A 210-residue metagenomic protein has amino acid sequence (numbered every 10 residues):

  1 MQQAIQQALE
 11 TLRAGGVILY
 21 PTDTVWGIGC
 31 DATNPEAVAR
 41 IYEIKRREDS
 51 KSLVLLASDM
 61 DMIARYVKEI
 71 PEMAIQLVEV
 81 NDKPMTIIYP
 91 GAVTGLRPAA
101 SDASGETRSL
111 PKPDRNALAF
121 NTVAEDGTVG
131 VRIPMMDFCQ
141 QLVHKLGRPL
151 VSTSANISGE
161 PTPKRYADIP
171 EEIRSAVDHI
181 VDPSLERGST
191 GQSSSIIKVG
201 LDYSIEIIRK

Functional and structural regions predicted by a protein language model:
M1-K210: Active-site-adjacent structural elements in enzyme catalytic cores
